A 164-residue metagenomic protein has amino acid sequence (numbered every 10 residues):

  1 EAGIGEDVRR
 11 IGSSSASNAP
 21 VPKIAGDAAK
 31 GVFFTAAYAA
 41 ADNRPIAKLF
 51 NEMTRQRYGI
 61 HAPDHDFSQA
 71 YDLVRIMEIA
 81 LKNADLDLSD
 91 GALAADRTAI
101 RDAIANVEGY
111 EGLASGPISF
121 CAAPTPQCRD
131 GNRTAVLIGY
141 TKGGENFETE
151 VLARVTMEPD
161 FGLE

Functional and structural regions predicted by a protein language model:
E1-A40: Extracellular/periplasmic bilobed ligand-binding domains
N18, A47-N51, V74, E78 (+2 more regions): Extracytoplasmic/secreted envelope proteins and their assembly/folding machinery, especially bacterial periplasmic
G26-D27, K48-E52, T134: Short, surface-exposed amphipathic charged segments that create phosphate/polyanion-binding patches used for binding
D42, P63-L73: A short beta-strand-to-alpha-helix junction
N43-G59: C-terminal substrate-binding/catalytic core of Rossmann-like NAD(P)-dependent dehydrogenases/reductases
Q56-D64, E78-E150, L163: Segments of small-molecule ligand-sensing domains
A153-E164: Short, low-complexity, Pro/Ser/Thr/Gly-rich segments in the mature regions of secreted, periplasmic
